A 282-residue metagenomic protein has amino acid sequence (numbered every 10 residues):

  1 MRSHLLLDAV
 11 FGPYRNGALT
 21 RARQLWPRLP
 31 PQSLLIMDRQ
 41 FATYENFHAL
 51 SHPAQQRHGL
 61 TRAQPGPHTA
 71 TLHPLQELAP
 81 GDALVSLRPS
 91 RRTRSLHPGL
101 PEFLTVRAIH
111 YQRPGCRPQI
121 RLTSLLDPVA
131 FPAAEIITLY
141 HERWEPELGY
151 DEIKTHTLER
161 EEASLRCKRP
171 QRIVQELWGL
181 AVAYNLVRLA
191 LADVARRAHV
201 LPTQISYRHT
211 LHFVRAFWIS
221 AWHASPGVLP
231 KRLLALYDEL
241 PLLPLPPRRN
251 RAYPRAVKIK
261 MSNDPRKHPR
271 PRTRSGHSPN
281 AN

Functional and structural regions predicted by a protein language model:
M1-N282: Single, function-defining residue in the core of a domain
